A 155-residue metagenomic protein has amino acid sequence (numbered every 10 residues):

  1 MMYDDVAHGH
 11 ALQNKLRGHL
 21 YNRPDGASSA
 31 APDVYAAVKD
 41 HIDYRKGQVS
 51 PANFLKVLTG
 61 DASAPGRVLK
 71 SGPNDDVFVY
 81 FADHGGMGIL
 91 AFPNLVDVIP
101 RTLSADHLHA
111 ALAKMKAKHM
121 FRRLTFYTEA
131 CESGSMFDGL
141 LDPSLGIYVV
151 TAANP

Functional and structural regions predicted by a protein language model:
M1-P73: Functional beta-strand-loop-alpha-helix junction segments that form "active/interaction loops" within catalytic
M1-Y3, L12, V77-F81, R123-E129 (+1 more regions): Structural recognition of the beta-strand scaffold that forms the well-ordered cores of secreted hydrolase catalytic
S28-P32, V79, A110: Short amphipathic alpha-helical segments, especially helix-boundary/capping motifs
P65, G86-P155: Cysteine protease catalytic core and zymogen-processing segment of caspase-like enzymes
V68-M87: Anion-binding catalytic surfaces of enzymes that hydrolyze or transfer phosphate/sulfate esters
